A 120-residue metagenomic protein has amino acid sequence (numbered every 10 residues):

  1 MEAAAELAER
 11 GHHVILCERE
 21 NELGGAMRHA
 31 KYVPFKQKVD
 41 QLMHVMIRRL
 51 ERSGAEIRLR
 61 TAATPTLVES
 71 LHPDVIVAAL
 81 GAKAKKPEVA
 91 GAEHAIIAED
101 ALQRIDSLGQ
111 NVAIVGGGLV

Functional and structural regions predicted by a protein language model:
M1-L23, R58-H72, A79-H94, E99-V120: Rossmann-like dinucleotide/flavin-binding elements
G25-L71: N-terminal Rossmann-like dinucleotide/flavin-binding domain of flavoprotein oxidoreductases that bind FAD/FMN
